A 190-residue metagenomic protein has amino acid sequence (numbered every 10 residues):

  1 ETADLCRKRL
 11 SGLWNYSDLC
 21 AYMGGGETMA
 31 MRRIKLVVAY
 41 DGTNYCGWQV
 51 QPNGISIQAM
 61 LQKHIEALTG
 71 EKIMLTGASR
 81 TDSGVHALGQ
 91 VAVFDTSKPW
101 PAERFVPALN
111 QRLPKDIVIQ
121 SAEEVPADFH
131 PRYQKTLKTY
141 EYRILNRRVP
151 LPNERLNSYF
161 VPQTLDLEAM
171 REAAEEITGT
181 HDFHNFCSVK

Functional and structural regions predicted by a protein language model:
T2-A3: Short, low-complexity, intrinsically disordered N-terminal modules that encode targeting/processing signals
R9: Cationic, low-complexity basic patches in intrinsically disordered or flexible, solvent-exposed regions
G24-K190: Structured-RNA-binding interfaces characteristic of tRNA pseudouridine synthases
